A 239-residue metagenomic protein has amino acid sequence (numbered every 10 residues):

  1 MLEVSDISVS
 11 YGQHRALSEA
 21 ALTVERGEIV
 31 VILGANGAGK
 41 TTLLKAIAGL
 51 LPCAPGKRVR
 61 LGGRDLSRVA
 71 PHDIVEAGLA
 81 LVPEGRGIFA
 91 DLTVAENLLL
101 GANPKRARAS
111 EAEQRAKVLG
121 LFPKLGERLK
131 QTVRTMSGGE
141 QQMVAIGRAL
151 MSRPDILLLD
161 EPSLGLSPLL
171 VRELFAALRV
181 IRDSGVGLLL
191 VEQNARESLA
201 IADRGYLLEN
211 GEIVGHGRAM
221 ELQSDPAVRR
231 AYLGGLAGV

Functional and structural regions predicted by a protein language model:
M1-V239: Glycine-rich phosphate-binding loops of nucleotide-dependent enzymes
